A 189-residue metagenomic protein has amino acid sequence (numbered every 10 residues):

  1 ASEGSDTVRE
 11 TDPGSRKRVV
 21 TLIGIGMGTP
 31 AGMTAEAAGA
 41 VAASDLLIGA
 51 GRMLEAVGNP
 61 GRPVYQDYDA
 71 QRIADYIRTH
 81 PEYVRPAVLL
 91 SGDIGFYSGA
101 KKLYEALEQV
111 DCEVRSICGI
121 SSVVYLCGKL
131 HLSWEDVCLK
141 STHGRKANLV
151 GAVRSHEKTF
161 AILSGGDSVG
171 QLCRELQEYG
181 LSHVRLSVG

Functional and structural regions predicted by a protein language model:
A1-I120, V124: Class I S-adenosyl-L-methionine
A1-L22, V84-P86, S155-G189: A contiguous loop/helix-start segment that scaffolds small-molecule binding in enzyme catalytic cores
M27-P30, Y68-Q71, T142-K146, G165-S168: Short beta->alpha connector loops
L46-G49, E82, H131-E135, R174-S182: Generic secondary-structure signature for well-ordered alpha-helical cores
P63-D69, D111-R115, W134-S141, L181-V188: Short hydrophobic/aromatic-enriched beta-strand-loop microsegments
Y76, G99, L126, L149 (+1 more regions): Hydrophobic side chains in well-ordered alpha-helices
G92, R115, S141-T142, A161: Glycine- and other small-residue-rich loops at beta-strand/loop junctions that grip anionic moieties
S122-S155, S164-G165: Short, glycine-/small-residue-rich phosphate/pyrophosphate-handling segment
